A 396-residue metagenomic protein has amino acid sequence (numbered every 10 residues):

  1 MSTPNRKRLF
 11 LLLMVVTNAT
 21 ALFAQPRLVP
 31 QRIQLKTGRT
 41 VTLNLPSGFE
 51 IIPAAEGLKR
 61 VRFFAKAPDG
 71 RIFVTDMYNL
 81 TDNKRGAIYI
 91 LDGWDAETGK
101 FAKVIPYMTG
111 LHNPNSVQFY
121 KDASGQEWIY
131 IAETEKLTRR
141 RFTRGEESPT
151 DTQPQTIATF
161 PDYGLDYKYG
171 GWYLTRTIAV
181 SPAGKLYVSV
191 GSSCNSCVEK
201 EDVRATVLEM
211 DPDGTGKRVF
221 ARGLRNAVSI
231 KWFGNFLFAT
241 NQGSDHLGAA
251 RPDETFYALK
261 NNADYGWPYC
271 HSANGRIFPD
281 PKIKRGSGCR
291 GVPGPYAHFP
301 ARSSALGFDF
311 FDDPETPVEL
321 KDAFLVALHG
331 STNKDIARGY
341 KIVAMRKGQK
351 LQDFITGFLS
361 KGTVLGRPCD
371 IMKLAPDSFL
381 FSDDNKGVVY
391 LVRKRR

Functional and structural regions predicted by a protein language model:
Q25-P46, T175, S192-N195, A205 (+7 more regions): Beta-propeller domain segments
P30-Q34, I52-M77, T81, S304-F310 (+1 more regions): Beta-strand-rich domains and repeat architectures in extracellular enzymes and scaffolds, especially beta-propellers
Q34, L80-G86, A132, P149-T150 (+4 more regions): Short, solvent-exposed loop/turn segments at conserved positions within beta-propeller repeat blades
A54-G57, P106-H112, A158-D162, Y167-G170 (+3 more regions): Surface loop/turn motifs at the tips and blade-to-blade linkers of beta-strand repeat domains
R71-T75, G125-Y130, K185-S189, F236-T240 (+2 more regions): Conserved beta-propeller blade signature
L91-T98, R140-P149, N261-Y265, A344-K347 (+1 more regions): Short loop/turn segments immediately following beta-strands, especially the blade-tip and inter-blade linker loops
M108-T109, N113-P114, Q118-Y120, E133-A179: Asp-box/WD-like beta-propeller blade repeats and closely related beta-sheet repeat scaffolds
